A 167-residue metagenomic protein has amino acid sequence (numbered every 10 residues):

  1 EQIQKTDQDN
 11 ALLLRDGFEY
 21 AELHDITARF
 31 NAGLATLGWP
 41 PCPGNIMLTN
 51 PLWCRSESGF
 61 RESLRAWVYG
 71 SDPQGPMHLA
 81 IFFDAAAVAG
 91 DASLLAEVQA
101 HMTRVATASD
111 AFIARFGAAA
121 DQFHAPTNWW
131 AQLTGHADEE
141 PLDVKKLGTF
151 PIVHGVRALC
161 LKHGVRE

Functional and structural regions predicted by a protein language model:
E1-D25, L34: Catalytic metal-binding acidic patch
I3, G59, I81-F82, Q132 (+1 more regions): Residue-level preference for alpha-helix termini and adjacent loops
L12, A28, A32, T149-R157: Feature representing long, continuous alpha-helical segments
E19-F82, A89, S93-R104: Conserved catalytic core of two-metal-ion nucleotidyltransferases
L79-A80, A85-A86, F123, V156: AAA+ P-loop NTPase domains with strong preference for DNA replication initiators and clamp-loader complexes
S93-L94, Q99-E167: Conserved nucleotidyltransferase catalytic core and NTase-mimicking acidic/glycine-rich helix/loop elements in nucleic
